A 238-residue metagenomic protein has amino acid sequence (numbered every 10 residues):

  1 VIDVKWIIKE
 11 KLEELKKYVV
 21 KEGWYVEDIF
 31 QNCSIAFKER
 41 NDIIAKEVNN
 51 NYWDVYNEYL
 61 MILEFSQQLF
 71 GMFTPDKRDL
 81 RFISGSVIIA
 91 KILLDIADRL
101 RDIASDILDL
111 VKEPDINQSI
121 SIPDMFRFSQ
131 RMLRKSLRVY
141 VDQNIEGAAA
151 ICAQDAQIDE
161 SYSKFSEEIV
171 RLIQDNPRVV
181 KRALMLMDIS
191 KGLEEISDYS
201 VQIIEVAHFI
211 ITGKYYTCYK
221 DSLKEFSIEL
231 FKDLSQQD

Functional and structural regions predicted by a protein language model:
V1-D238: Cytosolic, long alpha-helical scaffolding segments
